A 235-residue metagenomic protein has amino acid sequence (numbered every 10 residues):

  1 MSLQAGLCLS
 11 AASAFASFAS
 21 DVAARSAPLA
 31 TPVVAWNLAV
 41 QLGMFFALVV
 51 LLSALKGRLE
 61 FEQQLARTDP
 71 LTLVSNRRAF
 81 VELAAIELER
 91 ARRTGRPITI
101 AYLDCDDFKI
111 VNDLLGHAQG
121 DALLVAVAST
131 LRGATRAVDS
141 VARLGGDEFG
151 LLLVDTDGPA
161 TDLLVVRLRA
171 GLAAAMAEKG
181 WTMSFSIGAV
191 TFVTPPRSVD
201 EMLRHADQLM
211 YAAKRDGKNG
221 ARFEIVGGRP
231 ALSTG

Functional and structural regions predicted by a protein language model:
M1-V33: Hydrophobic transmembrane alpha-helices
L42-A66: Juxtamembrane or sensor-core-proximal signal-transducing alpha helices that couple sensory domains to cytosolic
Q63-E82, L103-H117, V125: Conserved nucleotide-binding and Mg2+-coordinating catalytic segments in signaling enzymes
Q63-Q64, R77-P97, A128-R136, V154: Short regulatory alpha-helical coupling segments that immediately precede and/or link into cyclic nucleotide signaling
L123, G150-L168, M202: Short helix/loop segment flanking the catalytic signature motif in cyclic-nucleotide metabolism enzymes
A128-S129, A160-E178, H205-D207: Alpha-helical scaffold within the catalytic cores of cyclic-nucleotide enzymes
S140-R143: A short pre-motif secondary-structure segment
D162-V166, F192-G235: Catalytic-core segments of nucleotide cyclases and related cyclic-nucleotide turnover enzymes
